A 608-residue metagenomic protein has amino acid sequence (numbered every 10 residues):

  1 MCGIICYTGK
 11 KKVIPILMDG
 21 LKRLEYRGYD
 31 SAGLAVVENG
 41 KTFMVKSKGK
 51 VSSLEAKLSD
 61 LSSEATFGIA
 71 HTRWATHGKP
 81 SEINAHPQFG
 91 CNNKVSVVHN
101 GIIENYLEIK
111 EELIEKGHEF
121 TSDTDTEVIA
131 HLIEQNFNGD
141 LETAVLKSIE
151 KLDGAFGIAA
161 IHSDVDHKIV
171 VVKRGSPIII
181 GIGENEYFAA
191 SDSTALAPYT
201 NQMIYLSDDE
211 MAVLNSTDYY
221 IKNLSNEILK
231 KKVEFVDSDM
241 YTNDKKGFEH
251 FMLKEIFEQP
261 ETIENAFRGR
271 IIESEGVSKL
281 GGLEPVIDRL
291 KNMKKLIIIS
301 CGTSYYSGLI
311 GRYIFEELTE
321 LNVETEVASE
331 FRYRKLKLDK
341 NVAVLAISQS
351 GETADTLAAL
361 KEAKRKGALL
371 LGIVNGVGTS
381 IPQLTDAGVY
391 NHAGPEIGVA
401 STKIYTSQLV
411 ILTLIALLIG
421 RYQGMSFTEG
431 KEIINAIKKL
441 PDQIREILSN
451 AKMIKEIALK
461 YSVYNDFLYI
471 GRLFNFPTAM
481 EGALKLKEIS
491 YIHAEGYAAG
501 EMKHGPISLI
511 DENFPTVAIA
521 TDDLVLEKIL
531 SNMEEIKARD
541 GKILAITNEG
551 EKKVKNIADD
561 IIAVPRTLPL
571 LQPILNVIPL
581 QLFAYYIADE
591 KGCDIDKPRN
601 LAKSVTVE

Functional and structural regions predicted by a protein language model:
M1-E249, E264-K294, Y333, R445-N450 (+2 more regions): Conserved short alpha-helical segments that host acidic/polar catalytic motifs at enzyme active sites
T66, A70-I83, E273-I287, G311-I347 (+2 more regions): Glycine-rich oxoanion-binding loops at beta->alpha junctions
F67, V95, K295-I297, A343 (+3 more regions): Structural motif
P87-F89, I161, V170-V171, M203-I204 (+13 more regions): Replace "in large, NTP-powered and nucleic-acid-processing enzymes" with "in large, NTP-powered factors and other
L152-E186, S462-E488, D523, L530: Acidic/histidine-rich
M252, K542, K555-I557, T567-E608: Generic C-terminus detector
Q259-I263, F267-I297, A387-P515, A588-E608: Active-site phosphate/pyrophosphate-binding segments
K291-K439, I519-D560, F583, K591: Glycine-rich phosphate-binding loops that contact phosphosugars or nucleotide phosphates
